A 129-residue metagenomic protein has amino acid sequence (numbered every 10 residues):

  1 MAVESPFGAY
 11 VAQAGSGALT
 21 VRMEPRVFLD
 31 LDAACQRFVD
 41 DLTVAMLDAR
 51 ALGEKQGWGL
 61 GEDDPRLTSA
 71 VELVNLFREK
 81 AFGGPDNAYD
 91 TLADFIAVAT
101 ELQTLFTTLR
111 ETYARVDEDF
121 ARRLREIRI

Functional and structural regions predicted by a protein language model:
M1-Q13, P65-N75: Acidic, low-complexity proline/glycine-rich segments
G8-D30: Short, charge-rich amphipathic alpha-helices with coiled-coil/heptad character
S16-T20, G57, V74, E79 (+1 more regions): Generic secondary-structure boundary/loop-capping signal
E24-V27, L31-A34, T91, F95-V98 (+1 more regions): Amphipathic alpha-helix face/heptad-repeat signature
P25-G59: Short, well-structured hydrophobic secondary-structure segments
C35, V39-L42, R66-A70, A99-L102 (+2 more regions): Alpha-helical transition-metal enzyme core signature, strongest for iron centers
G59-V98: Short, glycine/alanine-rich amphipathic alpha-helical segment that often forms an alpha-turn-alpha hairpin
D94-I129: C-terminal or internal capping secondary-structure element at the end of a domain, subdomain, or sheet
